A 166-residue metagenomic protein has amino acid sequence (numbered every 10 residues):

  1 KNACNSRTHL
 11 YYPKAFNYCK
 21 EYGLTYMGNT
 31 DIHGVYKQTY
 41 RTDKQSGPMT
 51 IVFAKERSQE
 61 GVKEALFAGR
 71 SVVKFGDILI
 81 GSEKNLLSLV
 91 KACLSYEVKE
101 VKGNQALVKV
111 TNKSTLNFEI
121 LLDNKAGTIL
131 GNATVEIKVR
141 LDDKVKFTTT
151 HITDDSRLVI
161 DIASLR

Functional and structural regions predicted by a protein language model:
K1-R166: Charged catalytic cores and adjacent phosphate/nucleic-acid-binding surfaces used for phosphate/nucleic-acid chemistry
